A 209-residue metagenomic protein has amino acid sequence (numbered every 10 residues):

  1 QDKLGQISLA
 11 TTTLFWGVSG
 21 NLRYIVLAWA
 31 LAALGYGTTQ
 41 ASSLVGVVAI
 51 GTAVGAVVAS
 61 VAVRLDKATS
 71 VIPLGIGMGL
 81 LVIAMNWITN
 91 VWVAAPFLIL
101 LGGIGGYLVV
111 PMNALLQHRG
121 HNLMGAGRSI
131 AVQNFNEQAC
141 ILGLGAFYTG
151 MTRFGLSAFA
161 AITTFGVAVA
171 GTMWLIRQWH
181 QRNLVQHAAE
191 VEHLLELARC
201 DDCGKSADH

Functional and structural regions predicted by a protein language model:
Q1-V54, A94, Y107: A single, central transmembrane helix in multi-pass transporters
I7, F15-R23, V48, A56 (+1 more regions): Substrate-agnostic recognition of the 12-TM MFS/MFS-like secondary transporter fold
L9-A10, S42, I72, G127-A131: Conserved glycine-rich helix-kink/hinge and helix-boundary motifs of the Major Facilitator Superfamily
A28, A32-L34, I141-I162: Transmembrane alpha-helix termini and helix-breaking/packing motifs in multi-pass membrane transporters
V54-A68, T152: Helix-to-loop junctions at the C-terminal end of transmembrane segments in multipass secondary transporters
K67-P73, S129, A161: Juxtamembrane helix-start motifs in multi-pass secondary transporters
I76-N90: C-terminal ends and interior cores of transmembrane alpha-helices in multi-pass membrane transporters/permeases
M85-N86, T164-E196: Multi-pass alpha-helical transporter architecture, strongest for 12-TM Major Facilitator/SLC carriers used
